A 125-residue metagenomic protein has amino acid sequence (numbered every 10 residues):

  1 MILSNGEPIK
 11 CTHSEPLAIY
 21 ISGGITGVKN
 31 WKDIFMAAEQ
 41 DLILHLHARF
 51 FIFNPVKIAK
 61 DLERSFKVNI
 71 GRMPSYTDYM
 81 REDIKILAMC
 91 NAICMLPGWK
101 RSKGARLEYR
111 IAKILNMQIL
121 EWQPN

Functional and structural regions predicted by a protein language model:
M1-N125: Conserved catalytic or regulatory cores that recognize and/or transform ribose-phosphate-containing ligands
